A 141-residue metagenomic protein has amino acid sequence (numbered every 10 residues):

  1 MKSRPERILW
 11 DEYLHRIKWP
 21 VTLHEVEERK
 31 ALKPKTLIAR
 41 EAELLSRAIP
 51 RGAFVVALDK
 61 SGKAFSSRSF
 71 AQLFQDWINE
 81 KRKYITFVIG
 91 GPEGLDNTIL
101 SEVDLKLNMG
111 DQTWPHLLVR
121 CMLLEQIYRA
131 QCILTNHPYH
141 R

Functional and structural regions predicted by a protein language model:
M1-I17: N-terminal beta1-alpha1 ligand-phosphate binding loop
E6-D11, K35, S67-A71, L100 (+1 more regions): Conserved strand-to-helix beginnings and helix N-cap segments that scaffold or border functional pockets
H15-R16, W77-R82, C132: Arginine/glycine-rich "motif VI" loop of SF2 helicases in the C-terminal RecA-like domain
P20-T22, L105: Conserved beta-strand segments of alpha/beta enzyme cores
T22, E27-Y84: S-adenosyl-L-methionine/SAH cofactor-binding core of RNA-modifying enzymes
G90: Rossmann-fold NAD(P)-binding glycine/threonine-rich loop
G94-T98: Short, glycine/polar-rich helix-capping loops at beta-to-alpha or helix-loop-helix junctions that flank or form
I99-R141: Structured adenosyl-cofactor binding patch, chiefly the S-adenosyl-L-methionine
